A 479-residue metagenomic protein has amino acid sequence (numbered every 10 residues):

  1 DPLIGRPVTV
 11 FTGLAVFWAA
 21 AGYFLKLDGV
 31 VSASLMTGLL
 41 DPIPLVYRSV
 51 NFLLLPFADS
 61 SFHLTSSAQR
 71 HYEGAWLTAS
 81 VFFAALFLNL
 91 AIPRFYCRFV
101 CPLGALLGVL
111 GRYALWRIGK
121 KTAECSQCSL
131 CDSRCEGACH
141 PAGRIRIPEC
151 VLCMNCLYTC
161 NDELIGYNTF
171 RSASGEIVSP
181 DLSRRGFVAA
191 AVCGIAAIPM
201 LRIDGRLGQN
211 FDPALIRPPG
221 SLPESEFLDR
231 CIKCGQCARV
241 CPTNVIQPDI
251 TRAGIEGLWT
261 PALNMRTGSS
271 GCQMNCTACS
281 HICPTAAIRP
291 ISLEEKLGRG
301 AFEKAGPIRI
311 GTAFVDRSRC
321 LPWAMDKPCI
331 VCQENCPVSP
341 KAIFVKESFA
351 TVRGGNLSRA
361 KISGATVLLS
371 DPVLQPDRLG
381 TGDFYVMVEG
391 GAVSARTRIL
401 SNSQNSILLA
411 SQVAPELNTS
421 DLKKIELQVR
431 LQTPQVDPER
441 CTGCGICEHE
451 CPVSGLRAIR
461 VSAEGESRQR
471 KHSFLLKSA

Functional and structural regions predicted by a protein language model:
D1-A479: Non-ligating segments of multi-cofactor redox enzymes
